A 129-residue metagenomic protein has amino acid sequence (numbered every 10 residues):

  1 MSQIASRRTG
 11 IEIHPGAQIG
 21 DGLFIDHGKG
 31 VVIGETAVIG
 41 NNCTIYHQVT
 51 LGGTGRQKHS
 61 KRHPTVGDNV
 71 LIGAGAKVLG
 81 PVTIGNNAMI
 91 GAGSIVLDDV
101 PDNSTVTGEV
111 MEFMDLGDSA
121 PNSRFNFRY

Functional and structural regions predicted by a protein language model:
M1-R8: A transmembrane-helix-recognition feature enriched in membrane-embedded lipid enzymes and envelope glyco-/phospholipid
T9, H14-P15, G20-D21, D26-E35 (+11 more regions): Left-handed beta-helix
K58: Glycine-rich phosphate/ribose-binding loops and adjacent secondary-structure elements that form binding surfaces
D115-Y129: Short, charged, intrinsically disordered terminal tails
